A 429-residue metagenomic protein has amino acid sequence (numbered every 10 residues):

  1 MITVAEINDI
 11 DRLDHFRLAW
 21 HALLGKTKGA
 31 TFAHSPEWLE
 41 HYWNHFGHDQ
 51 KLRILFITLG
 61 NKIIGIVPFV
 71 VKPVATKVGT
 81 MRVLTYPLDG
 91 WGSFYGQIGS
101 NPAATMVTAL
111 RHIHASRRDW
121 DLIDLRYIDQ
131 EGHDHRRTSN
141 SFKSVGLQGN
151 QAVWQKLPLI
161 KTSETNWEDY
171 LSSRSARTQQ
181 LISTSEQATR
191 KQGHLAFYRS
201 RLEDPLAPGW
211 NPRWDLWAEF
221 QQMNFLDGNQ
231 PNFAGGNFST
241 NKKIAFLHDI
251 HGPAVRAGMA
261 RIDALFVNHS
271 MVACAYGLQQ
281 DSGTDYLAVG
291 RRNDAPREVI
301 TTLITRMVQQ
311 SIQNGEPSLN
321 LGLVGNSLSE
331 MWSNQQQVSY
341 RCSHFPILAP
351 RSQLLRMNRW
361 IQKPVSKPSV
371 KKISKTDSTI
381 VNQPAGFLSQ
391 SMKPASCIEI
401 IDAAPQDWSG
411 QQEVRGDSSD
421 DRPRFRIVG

Functional and structural regions predicted by a protein language model:
I2, V71, H135-D169, S173 (+6 more regions): Active-site/acyl-donor-binding loops of N-acyltransferases
T3-V83, I128-S141, G146-A152, L157 (+4 more regions): A conserved beta-strand-loop-helix scaffold within acyl/acetyltransferase catalytic domains
T27, T58, K77, L88 (+5 more regions): Intrinsically disordered, low-complexity segments enriched in small/polar residues
S35-E37, P87, G96-N101, W154-L159 (+8 more regions): Short C-terminal domain-edge/linker segments immediately following a structured domain
F46-Q50, F94-G99, T108-L110, S163-L171 (+8 more regions): Noncatalytic linker/hinge segments flanking ATPase motor cores
Q50-L59, K72-V153, Q280-Q337: Acyl-donor binding region in acyl/amide transferases
